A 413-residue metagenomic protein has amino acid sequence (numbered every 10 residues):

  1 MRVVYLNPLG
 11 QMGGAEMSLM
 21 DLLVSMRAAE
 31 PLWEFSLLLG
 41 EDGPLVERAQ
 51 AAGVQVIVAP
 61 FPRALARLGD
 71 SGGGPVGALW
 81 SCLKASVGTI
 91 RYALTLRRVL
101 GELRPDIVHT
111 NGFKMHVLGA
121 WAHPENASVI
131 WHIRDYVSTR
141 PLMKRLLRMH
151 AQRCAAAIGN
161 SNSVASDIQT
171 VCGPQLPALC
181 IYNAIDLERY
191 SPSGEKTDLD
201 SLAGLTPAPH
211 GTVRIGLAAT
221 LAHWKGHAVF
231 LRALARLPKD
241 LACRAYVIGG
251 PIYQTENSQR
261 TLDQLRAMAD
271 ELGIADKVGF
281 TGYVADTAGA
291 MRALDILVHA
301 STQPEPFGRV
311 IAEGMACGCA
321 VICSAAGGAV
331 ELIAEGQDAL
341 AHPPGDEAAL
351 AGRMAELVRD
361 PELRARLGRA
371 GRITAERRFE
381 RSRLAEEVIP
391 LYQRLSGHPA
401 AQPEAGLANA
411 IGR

Functional and structural regions predicted by a protein language model:
E16-D21, A222-R236, D263, A348 (+2 more regions): A conserved mid-protein helix/loop that constitutes part of the nucleotide-sugar donor-binding site
E30-E34, P209-I215, H227, L231-G279 (+1 more regions): A conserved nucleotide-sugar
G88-Y92, T110-H116, I133: Short His-centered aromatic/hydrophobic patch
S163, A184: Carbohydrate-associated surface elements
S191-A208, L265, E404: A short helix/loop element that forms part of the nucleotide-sugar donor recognition site in Leloir-type
A320-C323: Short hydrophobic beta-strand element within catalytic cores of glycosyltransferases and related nucleotide-activated
E335-G336, L340-A348, E356-E362: Conserved acidic donor-binding segment of nucleotide-sugar-dependent glycosyltransferases
A349, E356, L363-R378, L384-P390: A short, well-ordered alpha-helix in the C-terminal region of glycosyltransferases
